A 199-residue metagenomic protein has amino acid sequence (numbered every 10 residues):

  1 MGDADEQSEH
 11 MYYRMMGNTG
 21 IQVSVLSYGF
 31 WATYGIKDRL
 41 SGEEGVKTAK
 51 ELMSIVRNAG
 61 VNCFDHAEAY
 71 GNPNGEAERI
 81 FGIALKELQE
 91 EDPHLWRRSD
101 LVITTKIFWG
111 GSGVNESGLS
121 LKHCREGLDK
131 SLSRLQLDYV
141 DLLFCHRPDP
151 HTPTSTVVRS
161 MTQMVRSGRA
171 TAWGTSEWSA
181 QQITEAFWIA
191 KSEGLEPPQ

Functional and structural regions predicted by a protein language model:
M1-L101, D138, R166: N-terminal binding-site loop/beta-alpha segment at the start of enzyme catalytic domains that lines or forms
S24-Y28, F64-H66, L101-T105, L143-C145 (+2 more regions): Hydrophobic faces of well-ordered beta-strands that scaffold small-molecule active sites in alpha/beta enzyme cores
K37, W109-Q199: Glycine/proline-rich, positively charged, aromatic-decorated active-site loop/lid region on the catalytic face
A77, F81, S99, I103 (+3 more regions): Generic hydrophobic, aliphatic-rich segments that mediate packing or membrane embedding
L85, Q89, T105-I107, G111 (+1 more regions): Generic hydrophobic/packing signal
P93-L119: Structural motif corresponding to the early beta-alpha repeats
